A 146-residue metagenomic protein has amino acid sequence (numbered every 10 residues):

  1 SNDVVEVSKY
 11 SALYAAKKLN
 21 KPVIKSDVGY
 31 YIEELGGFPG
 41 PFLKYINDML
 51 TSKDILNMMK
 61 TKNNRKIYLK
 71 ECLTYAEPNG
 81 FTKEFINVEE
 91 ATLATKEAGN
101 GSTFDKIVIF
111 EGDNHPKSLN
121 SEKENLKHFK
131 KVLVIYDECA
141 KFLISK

Functional and structural regions predicted by a protein language model:
S1-K146: Anionic-ligand binding patches
